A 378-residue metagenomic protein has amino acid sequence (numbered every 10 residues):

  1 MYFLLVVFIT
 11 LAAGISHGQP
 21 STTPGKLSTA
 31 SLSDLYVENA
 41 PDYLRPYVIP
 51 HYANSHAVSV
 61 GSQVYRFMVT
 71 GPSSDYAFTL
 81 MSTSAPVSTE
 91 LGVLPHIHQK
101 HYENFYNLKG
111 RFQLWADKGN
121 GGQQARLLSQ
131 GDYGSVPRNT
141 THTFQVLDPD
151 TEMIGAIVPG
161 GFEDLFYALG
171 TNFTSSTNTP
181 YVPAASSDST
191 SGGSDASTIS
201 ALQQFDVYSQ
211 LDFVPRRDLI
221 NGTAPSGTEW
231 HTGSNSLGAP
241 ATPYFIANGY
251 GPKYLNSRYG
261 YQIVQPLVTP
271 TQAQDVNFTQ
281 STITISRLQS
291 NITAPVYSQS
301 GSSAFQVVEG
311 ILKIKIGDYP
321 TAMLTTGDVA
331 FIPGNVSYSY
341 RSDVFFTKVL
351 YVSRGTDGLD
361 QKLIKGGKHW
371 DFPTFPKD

Functional and structural regions predicted by a protein language model:
M1-Q19: Fungal secretory targeting signals
Q19-T79, S84, D188-T279, F375-D378: A short, N-terminal "cap"/entry segment at the start of jelly-roll beta-barrel domains of the cupin/DSBH fold
P50, S73-A77, K118-N139, I316-S337: Short acidic-glycine-tyrosine-enriched beta hairpin
S59-V69, M81-K100, Q262-T271, T279-S300 (+2 more regions): Conserved short histidine dyad/triad with adjacent acidic residue
Q99-G119, Q289-D318: Glycine- and acidic-residue-biased ligand/ion/polar-headgroup-sensing regions
Q145, F162, R287-L288, F305-V307 (+3 more regions): Long compositionally biased, domain-poor regions of proteins
Q145-T228, S339-D378: Double-stranded beta-helix
